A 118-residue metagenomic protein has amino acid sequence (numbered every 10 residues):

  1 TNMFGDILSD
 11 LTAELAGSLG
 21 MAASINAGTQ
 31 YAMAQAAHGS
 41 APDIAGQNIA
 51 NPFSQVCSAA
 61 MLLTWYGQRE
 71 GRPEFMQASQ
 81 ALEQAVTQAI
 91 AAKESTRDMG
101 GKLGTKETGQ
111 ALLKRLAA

Functional and structural regions predicted by a protein language model:
T1-A81, A85-A92: Glycine-rich phosphate/nucleotide-binding loop
R72-Q77, A81-A118: Glycine-rich phosphate/pyrophosphate-binding loop and the adjoining helix
